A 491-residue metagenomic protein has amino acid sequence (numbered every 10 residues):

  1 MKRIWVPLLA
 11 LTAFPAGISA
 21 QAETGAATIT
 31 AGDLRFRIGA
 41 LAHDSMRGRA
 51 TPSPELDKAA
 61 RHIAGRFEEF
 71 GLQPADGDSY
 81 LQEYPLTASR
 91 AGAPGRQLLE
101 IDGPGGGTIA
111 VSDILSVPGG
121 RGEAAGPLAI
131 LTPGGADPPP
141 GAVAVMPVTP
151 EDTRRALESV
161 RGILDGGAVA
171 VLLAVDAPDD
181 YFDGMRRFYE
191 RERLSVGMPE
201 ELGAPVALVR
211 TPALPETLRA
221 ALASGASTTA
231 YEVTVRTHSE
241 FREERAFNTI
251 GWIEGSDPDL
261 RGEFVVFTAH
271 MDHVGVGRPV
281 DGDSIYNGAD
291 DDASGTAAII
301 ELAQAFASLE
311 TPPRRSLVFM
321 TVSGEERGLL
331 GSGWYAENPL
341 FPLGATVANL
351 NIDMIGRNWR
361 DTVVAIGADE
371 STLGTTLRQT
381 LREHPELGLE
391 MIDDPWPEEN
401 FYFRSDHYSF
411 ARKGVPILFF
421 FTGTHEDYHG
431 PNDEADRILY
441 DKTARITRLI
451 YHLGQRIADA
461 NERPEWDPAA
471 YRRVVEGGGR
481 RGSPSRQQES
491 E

Functional and structural regions predicted by a protein language model:
V6-A16: Bacterial N-terminal signal peptides
A22-T28, D44-P54, E69, P85 (+10 more regions): Second-shell loop/turn segments in exported
A27-M46, T51-P74, V143, P147-E151 (+6 more regions): Catalytic-core environment of secreted peptidases
I29, D33-F36, A40, P54-K58 (+11 more regions): Extracytoplasmic/secreted proteins, especially bacterial periplasmic and envelope-associated proteins
R47-V143, P150, A368: Noncatalytic luminal/extracellular "stalk/propeptide" segments of secretory-pathway proteins
A110-G135, L194-G288, Q304-S308: Soluble metallo-hydrolase cores and metallopeptidase-like ectodomains found primarily in the secretory/periplasmic
V206-R219, V322-G423, L439: Metal-dependent peptidase/peptidase-like ectodomains
Q304, S308, E426-R481, S490: His/Asp/Glu-rich mid-to-C-terminal helical/loop segments that flank catalytic regions of hydrolases
